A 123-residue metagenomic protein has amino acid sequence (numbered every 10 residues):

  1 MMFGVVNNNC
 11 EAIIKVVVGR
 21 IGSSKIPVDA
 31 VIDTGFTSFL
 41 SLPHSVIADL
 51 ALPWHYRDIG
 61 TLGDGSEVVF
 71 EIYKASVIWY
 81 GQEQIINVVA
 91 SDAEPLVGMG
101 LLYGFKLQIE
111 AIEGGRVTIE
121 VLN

Functional and structural regions predicted by a protein language model:
M1-N123: Pepsin/retropepsin-fold aspartyl endopeptidases
